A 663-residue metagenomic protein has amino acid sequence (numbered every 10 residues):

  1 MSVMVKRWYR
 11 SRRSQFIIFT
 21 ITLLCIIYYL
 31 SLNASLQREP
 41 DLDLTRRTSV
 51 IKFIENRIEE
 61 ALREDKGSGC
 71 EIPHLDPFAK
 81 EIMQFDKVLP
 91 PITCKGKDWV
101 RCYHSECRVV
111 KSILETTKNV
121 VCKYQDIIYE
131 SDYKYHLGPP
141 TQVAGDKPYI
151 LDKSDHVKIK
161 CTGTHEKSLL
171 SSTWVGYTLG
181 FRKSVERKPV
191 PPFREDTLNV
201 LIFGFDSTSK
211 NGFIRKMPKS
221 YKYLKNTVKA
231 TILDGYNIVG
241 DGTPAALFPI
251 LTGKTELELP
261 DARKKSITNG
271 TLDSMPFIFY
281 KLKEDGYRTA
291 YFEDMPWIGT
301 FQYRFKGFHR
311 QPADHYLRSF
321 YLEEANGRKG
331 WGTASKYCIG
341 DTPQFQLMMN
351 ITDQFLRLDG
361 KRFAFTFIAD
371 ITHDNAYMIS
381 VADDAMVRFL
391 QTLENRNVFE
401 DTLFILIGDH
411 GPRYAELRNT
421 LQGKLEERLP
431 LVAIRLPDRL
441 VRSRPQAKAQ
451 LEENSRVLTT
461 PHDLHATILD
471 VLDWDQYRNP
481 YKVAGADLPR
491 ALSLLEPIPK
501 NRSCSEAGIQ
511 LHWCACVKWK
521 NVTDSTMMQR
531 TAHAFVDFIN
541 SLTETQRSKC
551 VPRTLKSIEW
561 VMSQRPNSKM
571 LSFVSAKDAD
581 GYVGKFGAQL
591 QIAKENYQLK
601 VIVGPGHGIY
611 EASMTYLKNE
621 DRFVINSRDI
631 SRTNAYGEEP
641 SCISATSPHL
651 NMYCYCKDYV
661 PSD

Functional and structural regions predicted by a protein language model:
M1-R46: N-terminal signal-anchor transmembrane helix specifying type II single-pass membrane topology of secretory-pathway
R12-S14, D43-S49, C107, L151-S154 (+5 more regions): A long, amphipathic alpha-helix that forms part of the scaffold/cap immediately adjacent to metal-dependent active
L32-P40, Y135, S172-G176, I214-K219 (+9 more regions): Short coil/turn segments at secondary-structure boundaries
L44-P191: Beta-strand-enriched, solvent-exposed domains that form extended recognition/catalytic surfaces
S154, S184-Y377, D470, A491-L492: Active-site-proximal alpha/beta segments of enzymes that process anionic O-linked groups
K283, P445-G485: Non-catalytic, well-ordered alpha-helical segments in soluble enzyme domains
R304-P312, N395-D401, I405-A447, Y477-A507: Histidine-centered active-site microenvironments of extracellular/periplasmic hydrolases and transferases
Y337, Q476-D663: Phosphate/adenylate-binding glycine loop and adjacent helical scaffold
